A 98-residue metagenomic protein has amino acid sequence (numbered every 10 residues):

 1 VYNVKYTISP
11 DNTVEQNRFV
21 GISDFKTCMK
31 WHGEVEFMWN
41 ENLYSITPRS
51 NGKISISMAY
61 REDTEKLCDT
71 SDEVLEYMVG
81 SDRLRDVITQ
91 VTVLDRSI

Functional and structural regions predicted by a protein language model:
Y2-E36: Negatively charged, low-complexity tracts enriched in Asp/Glu with abundant Ser/Thr
N3-T13, K66-I98: Mixed-charge, Lys/Arg-enriched low-complexity segments
S9-P10, N42-L43, R61: Polybasic/polar functional segments that serve as interface/processing modules
T27-M58: Amphipathic, interaction-prone secondary-structure segments
P48, I56-Y60, T89-D95: Surface-exposed beta-strand edges and flanking loops
G52-D72: Intrinsically disordered, low-complexity regulatory segments enriched in Ser/Thr/Pro and charged residues
